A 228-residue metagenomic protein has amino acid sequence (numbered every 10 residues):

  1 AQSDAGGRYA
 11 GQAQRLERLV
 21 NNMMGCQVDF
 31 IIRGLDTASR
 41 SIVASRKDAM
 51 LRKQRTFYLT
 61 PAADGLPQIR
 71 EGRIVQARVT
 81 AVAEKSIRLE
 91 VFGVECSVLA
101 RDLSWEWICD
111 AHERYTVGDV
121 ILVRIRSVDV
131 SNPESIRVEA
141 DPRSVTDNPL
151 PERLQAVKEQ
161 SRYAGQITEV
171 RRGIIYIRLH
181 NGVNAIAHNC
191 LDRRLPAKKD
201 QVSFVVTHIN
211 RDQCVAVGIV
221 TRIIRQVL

Functional and structural regions predicted by a protein language model:
A1-L228: Single-stranded RNA-binding regions, centering on S1/OB-family and related RNA-binding modules
